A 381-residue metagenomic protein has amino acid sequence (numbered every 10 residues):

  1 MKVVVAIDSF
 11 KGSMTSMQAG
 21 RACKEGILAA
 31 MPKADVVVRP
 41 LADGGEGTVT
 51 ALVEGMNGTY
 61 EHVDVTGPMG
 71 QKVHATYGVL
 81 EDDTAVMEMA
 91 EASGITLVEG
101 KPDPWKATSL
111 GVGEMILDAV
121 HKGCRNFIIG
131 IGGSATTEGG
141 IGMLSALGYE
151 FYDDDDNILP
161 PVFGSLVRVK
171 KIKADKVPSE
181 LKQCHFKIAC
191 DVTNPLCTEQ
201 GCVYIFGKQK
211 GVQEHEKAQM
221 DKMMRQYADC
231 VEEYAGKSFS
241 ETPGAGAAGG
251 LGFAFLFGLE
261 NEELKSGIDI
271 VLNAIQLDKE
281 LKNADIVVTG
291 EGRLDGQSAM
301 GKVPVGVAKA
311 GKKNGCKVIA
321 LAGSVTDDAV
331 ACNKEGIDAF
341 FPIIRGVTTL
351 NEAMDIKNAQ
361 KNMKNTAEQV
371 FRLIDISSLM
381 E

Functional and structural regions predicted by a protein language model:
M1-I131, A135-E381: N-terminal loops that bind phosphate or other acidic moieties and the adjacent beta-alpha structural core
